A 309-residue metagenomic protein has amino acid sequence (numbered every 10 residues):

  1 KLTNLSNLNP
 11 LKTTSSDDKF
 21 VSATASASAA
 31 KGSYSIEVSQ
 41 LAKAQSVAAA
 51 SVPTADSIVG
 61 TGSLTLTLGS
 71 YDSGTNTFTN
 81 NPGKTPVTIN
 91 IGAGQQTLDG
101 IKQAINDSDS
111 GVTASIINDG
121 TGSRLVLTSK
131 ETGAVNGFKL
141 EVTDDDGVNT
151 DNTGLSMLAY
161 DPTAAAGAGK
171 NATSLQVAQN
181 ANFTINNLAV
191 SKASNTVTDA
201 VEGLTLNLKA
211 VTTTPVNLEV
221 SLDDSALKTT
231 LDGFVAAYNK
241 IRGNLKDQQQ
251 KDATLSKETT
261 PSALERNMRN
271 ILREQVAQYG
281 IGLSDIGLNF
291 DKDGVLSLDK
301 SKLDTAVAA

Functional and structural regions predicted by a protein language model:
L2-S123, T128-L245, Q249, P261-A309: Bacterial flagellar/type III secretion structural subunits and associated motility module proteins, recognized via
